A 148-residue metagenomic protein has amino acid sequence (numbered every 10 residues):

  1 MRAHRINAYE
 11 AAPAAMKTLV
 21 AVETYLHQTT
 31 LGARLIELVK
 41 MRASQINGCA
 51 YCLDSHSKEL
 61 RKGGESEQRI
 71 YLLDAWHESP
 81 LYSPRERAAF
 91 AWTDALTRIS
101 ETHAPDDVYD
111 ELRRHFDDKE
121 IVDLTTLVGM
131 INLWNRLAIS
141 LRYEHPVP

Functional and structural regions predicted by a protein language model:
M1-P148: Hydrophobic alpha-helical segments
